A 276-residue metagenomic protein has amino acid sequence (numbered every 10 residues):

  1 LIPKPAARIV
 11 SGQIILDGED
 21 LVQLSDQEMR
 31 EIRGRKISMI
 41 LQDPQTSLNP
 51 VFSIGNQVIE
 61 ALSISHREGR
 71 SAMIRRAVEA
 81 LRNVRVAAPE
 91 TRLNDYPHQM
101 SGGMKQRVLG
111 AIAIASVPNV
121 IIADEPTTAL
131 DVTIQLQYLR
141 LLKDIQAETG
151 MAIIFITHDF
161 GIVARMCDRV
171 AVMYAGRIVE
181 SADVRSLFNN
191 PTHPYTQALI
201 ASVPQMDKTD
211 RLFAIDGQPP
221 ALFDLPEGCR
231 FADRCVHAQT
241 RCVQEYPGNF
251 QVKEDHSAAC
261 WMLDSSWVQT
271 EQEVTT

Functional and structural regions predicted by a protein language model:
I9-D20: Conserved ABC transporter NBD signature motif
I15, Q45, V51-I64, I74 (+3 more regions): Short helical segment in ABC ATPase nucleotide-binding domains corresponding to the A-loop/adjacent helical element
L24-Q27, R35, D43, T91-Y96 (+1 more regions): Interfacial catalytic loop of ABC nucleotide-binding domains
A87-L93, S181-T276: Short catalytic/signature loops enriched in Gly
D95-M100, M104: Conserved ABC ATPase signature
A115-N119: A short, proline-enriched helix->beta-strand linker immediately N-terminal to the Walker B motif in ABC-type P-loop
I122-P126, L130-R211: P-loop NTP-binding/switch modules centered on Walker-like glycine-rich loops
